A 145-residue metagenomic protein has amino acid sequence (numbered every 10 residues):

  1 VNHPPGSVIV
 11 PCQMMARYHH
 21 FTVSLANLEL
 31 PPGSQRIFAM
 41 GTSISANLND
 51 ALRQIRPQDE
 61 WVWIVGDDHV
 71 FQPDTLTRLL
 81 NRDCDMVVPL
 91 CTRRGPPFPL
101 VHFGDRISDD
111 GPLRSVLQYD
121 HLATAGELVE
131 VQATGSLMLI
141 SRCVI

Functional and structural regions predicted by a protein language model:
V1-A39: N-proximal low-complexity "stem/linker" segments adjacent to membrane-targeting elements
H3, P57-E60, C84: Active-site acidic short loop of glycosyltransferases
Y18-H19, V65, E127: Chalcogenol-based redox active-site neighborhoods
H20-S24, D50, R78: Alpha-helical elements of Rossmann-like donor-binding domains used by nucleotide-donor carbohydrate transfer enzymes
T42-N47: A short, glycine-/small-residue-rich helix N-cap motif at loop->alpha-helix starts within glycosyltransferase
N49-W61: Active-site nucleotide-sugar/metal-binding loop of Leloir-type enzymes
D59-V70: Short beta-strand-to-loop acidic/aromatic patch adjacent to the donor-nucleotide binding site
Q72-I145: Conserved catalytic core of nucleotide-sugar-dependent glycosyltransferases
